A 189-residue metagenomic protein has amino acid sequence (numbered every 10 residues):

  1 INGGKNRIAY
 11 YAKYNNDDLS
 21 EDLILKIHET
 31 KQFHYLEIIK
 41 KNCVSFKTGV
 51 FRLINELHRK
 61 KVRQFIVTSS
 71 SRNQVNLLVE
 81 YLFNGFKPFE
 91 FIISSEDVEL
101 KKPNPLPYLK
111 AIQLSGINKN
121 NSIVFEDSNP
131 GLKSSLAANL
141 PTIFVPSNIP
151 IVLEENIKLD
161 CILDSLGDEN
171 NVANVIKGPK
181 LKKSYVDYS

Functional and structural regions predicted by a protein language model:
I1-T48, N55-K60: N-terminal helical cap/lid subdomain that shapes the substrate entry/recognition surface in HAD-like hydrolases
F51, N55, S71-S189: Asp-based, Mg2+/Mn2+-dependent phosphohydrolase catalytic module
